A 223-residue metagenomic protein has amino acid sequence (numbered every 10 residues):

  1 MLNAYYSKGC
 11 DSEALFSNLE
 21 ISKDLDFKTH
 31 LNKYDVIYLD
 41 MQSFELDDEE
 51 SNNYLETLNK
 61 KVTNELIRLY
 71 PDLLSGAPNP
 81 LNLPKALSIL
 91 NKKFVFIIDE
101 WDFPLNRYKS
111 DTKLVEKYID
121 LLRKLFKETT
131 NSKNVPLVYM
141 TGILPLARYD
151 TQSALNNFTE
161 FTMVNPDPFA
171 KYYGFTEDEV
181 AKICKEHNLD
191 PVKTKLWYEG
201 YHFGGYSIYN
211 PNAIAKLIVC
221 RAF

Functional and structural regions predicted by a protein language model:
M1-F223: Phosphate-binding site recognition
